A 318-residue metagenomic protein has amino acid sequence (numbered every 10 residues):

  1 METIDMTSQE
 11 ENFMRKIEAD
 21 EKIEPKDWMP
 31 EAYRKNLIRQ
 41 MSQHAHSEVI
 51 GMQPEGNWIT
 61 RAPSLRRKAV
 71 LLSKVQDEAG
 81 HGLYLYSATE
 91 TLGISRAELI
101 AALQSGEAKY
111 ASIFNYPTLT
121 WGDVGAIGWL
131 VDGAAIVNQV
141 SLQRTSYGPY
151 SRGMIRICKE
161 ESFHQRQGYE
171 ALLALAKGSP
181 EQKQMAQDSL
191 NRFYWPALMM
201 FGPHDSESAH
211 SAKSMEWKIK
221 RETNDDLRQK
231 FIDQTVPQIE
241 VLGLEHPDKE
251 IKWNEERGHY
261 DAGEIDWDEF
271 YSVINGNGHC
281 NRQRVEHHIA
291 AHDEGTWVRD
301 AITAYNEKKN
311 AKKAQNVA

Functional and structural regions predicted by a protein language model:
M1-E24, H46, E98-A108: Acidic, low-complexity proline/glycine-rich segments
E2-E11, A69, K74-A102, G168-L173: Conserved alpha-helical segments that form or flank metal/cofactor-binding pockets of metalloenzymes
K22-S42, A102-G128, T145, G178-Q182 (+1 more regions): Acidic/His metal-coordination segments adjacent to aromatic residues that form catalytic metal sites in metalloenzymes
W28-Y33, G51-S73, A135-Y150: Helix-loop segments that flank and shape redox-cofactor active sites
Y33-H44, A62-H81, V124, P149-E161 (+1 more regions): Alpha-helical scaffold segments that form or flank carboxylate-/histidine-based iron centers
Y116-Q167: Internal, conserved structured core segments that host functional sites
T145-P196: Glycine- and acidic-residue-rich phosphate-binding/metal-coordinating active-site segment common to enzymes that handle
Q184-A318: Extended, helix-rich structural scaffolds rather than catalytic motifs
